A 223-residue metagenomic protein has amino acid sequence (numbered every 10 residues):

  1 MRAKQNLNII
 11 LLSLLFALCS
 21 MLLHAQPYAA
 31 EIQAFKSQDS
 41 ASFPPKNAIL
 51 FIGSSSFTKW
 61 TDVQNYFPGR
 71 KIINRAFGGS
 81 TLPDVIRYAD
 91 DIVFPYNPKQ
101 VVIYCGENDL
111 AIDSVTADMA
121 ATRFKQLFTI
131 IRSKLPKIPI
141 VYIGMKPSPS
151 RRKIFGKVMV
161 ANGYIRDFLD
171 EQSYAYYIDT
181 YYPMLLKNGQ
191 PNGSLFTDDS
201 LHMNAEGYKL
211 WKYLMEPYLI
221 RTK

Functional and structural regions predicted by a protein language model:
M1-P27: Bacterial Sec-dependent N-terminal signal peptides
N6, T61-D62, T81, D179 (+1 more regions): Short, solvent-exposed coil/turn linker segments
I10, A17-C19, F43, Q64 (+2 more regions): A generic structural signal for short, solvent-exposed coil/turn residues that cap or connect secondary-structure
L11-L12, P44-P45, L50, S194-L195: Short hydrophobic "helix-edge" motifs at membrane interfaces and signal-peptide entry regions
L23-N97: Serine-esterase "nucleophile elbow" of acetyl-processing enzymes
N65-P68, R87-K223: Alpha-helical cap/lid subdomain in secreted, periplasmic, or secretory-pathway luminal O-acyl-processing enzymes
